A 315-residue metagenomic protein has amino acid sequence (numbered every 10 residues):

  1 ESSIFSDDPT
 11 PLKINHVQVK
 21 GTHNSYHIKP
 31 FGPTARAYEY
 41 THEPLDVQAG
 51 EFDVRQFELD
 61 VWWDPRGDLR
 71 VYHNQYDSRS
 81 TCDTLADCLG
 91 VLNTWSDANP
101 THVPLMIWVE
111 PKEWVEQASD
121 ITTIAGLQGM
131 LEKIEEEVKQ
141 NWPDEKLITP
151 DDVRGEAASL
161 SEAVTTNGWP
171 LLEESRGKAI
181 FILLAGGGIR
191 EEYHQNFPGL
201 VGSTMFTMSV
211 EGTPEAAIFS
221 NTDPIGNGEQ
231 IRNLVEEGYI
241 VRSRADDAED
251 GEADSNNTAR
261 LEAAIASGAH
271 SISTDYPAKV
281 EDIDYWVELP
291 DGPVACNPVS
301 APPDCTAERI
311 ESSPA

Functional and structural regions predicted by a protein language model:
E1-A315: Catalytic cores of phosphodiester-bond hydrolases, prominently lipid phosphodiesterases
